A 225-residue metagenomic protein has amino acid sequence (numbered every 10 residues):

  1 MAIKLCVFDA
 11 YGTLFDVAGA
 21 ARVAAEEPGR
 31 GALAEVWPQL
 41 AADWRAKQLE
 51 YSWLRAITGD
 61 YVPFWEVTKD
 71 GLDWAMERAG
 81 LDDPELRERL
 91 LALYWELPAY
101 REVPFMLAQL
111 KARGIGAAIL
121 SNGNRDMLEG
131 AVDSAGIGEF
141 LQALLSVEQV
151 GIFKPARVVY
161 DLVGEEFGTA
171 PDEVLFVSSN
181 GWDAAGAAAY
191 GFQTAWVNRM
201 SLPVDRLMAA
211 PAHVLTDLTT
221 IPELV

Functional and structural regions predicted by a protein language model:
M1-A46, R78: Active-site neighborhood of HAD-like aspartate-dependent phosphohydrolases
M1-I3, A108-K111, L120, N124-V225: Asp-based, Mg2+/Mn2+-dependent phosphohydrolase catalytic module
A21-P28, W44-Q48, T68, L90-Y94 (+1 more regions): Hydrophobic alpha-helical core bundles mediating ligand binding, dimerization, or RNAP-core interactions
V23-A24, D43, D70-W74, R89 (+5 more regions): Alpha-helical elements of Rossmann-like donor-binding domains used by nucleotide-donor carbohydrate transfer enzymes
R30-V36, R78-E85, A112, G136-F140 (+1 more regions): Short helix-capping segments at alpha-helix termini
A32, A46, E50-E88: A metal-dependent, Asp-based hydrolase signature
E35, Q39, G59-P63, E85 (+5 more regions): Residues at secondary-structure transition points
Y61-E66, D83-I119, E129, R157: Short, acidic loop-to-helix structural element flanking the phosphoryl-transfer center in phosphate-processing enzymes
